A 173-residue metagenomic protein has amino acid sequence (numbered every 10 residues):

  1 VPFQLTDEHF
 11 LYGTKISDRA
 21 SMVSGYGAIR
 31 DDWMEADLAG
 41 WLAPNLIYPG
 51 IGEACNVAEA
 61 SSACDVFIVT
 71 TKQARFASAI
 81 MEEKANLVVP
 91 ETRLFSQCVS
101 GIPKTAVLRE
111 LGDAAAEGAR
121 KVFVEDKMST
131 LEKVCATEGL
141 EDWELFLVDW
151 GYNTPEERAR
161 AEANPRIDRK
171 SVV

Functional and structural regions predicted by a protein language model:
V1-G13: Non-catalytic, alpha-helical, charged scaffold/linker segments that couple or flank catalytic or architectural cores
S21-F67, I102: Short, acidic loop-to-helix structural element flanking the phosphoryl-transfer center in phosphate-processing enzymes
Y48-E59, L108-R109, L131, C135 (+1 more regions): Short amphipathic alpha-helical segments and helix-helix/interface helices
A63, V89-E91, I167: A broad structural signal for short, well-ordered beta-strand segments within beta-sheet-rich domains
F67-V122, L131-G139: Substrate-recognition "cap/lid" segment bordering the active-site pocket of phosphatases
G118, V122-D168: Acidic, Mg2+-coordinating phosphoryl-transfer loop and its flanking beta/alpha structural elements, shared across
V172: Conserved small/polar residues in nucleotide/adenosyl-binding loops
